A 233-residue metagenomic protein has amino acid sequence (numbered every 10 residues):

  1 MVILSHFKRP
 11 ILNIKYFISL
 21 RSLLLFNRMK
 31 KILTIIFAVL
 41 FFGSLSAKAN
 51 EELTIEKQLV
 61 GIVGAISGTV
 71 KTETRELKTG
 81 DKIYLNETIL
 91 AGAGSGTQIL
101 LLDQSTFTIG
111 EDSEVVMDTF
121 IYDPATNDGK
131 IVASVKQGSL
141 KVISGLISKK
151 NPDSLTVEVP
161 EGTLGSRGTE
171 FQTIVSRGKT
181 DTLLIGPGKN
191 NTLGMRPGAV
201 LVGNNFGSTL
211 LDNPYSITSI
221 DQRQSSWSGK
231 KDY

Functional and structural regions predicted by a protein language model:
F7, Y16-F17, F26, F37: Aromatic (phenylalanine/tyrosine) cluster motif
N27-I32: Positively charged n-region of N-terminal signal peptides that target proteins for export
I35-G43: Bacterial N-terminal signal peptides
K48-T88, G92, G96, D103-Y233: Flexible, surface-exposed loop/linker segments and immediately adjacent secondary-structure boundaries
